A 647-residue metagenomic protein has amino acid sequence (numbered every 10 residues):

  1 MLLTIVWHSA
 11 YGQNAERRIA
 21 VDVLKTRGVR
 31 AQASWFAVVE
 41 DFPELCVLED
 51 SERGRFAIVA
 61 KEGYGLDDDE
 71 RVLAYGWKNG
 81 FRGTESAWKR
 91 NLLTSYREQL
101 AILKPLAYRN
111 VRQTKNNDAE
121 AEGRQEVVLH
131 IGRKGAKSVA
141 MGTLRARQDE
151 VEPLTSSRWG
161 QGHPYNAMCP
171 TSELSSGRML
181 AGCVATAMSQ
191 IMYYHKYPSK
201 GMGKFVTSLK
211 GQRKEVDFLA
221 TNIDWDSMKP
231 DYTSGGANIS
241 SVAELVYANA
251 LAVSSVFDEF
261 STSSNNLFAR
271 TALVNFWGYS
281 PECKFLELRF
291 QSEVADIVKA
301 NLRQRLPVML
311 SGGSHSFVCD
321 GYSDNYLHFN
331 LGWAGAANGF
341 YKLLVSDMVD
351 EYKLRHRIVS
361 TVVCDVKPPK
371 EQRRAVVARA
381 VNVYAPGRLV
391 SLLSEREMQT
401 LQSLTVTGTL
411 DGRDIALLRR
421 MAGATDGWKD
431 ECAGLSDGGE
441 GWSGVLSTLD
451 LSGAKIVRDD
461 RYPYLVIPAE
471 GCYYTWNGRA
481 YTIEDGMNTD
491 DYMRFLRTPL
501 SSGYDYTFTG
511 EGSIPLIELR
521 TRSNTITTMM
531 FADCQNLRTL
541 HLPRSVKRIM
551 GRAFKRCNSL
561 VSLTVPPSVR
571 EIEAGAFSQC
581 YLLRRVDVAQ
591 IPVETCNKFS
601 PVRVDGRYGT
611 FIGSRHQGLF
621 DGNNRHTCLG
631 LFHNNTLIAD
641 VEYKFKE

Functional and structural regions predicted by a protein language model:
M1-N14, L245-Y247, S254: Bacterial Sec-dependent N-terminal signal peptides
A15-R18, D22-G28, A57, Y64-Q148 (+4 more regions): Cys-His-centered catalytic/binding microenvironment captured across papain-like cysteine peptidases and homologous
D22-R27, E62, T186-P198, N275-F276 (+2 more regions): Structured segments of extracytoplasmic/periplasmic soluble domains in secreted or envelope-associated proteins
R27-R55, T271-N330: Active-site-adjacent substructure of cysteine-protease-like catalytic cores
R71-S261: Active-site-adjacent structural segments surrounding the nucleophilic cysteine of cysteine proteases and isopeptidases
V376-Y384, Q402-L410, D437-G439, G444-D460 (+7 more regions): Structural signature of tandem-repeat unit edges
G387-E397, R413-G423, S436-G438, A574-G575: Short, T/G/N/S-enriched strand-turn elements that build extracellular solenoid repeat scaffolds
T527-M530, M550-A553, E573-A576: Consensus positions within tandem repeat domains that build extended binding/scaffold surfaces
